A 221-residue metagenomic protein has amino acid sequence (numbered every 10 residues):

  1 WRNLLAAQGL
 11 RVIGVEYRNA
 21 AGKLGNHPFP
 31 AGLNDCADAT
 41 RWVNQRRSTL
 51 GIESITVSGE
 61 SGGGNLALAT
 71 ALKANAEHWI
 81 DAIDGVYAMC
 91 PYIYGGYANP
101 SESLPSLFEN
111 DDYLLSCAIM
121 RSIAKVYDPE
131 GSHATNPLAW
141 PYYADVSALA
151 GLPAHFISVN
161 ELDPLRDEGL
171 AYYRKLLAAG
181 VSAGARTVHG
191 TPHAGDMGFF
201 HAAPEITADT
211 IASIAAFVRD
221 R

Functional and structural regions predicted by a protein language model:
W1-R221: Alpha/beta-hydrolase superfamily serine-hydrolase fold, recognizing
